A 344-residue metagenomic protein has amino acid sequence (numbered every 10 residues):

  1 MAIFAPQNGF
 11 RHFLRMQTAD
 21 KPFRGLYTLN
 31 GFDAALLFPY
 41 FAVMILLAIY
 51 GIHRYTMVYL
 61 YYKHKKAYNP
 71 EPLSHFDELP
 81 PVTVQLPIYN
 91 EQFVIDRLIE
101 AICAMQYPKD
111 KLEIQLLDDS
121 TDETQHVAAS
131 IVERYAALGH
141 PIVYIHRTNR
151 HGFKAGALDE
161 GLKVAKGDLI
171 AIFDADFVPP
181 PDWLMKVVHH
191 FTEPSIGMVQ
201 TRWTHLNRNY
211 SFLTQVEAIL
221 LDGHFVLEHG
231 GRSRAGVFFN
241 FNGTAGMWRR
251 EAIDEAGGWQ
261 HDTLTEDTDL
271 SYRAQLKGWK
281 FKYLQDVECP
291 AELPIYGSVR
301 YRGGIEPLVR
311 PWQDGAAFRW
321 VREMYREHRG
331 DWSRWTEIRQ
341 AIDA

Functional and structural regions predicted by a protein language model:
F4, A19-L37, Y62-E78, A235-V237 (+1 more regions): Basic/Trp-rich segment in TM-proximal cytosolic loops or flexible interdomain/linker regions
T56-K111: N-terminal signal-anchor transmembrane helix
P80-T83, E113, D254, D269: Cell-envelope/extracellular polymer assembly enzymes that use nucleotide-activated donors
Q92, D122-E123, G152, F177-P179 (+3 more regions): A short, conserved beta-strand element in the Rossmann-like catalytic core that flanks the donor/metal-binding loop
D96, E123, F173-H190: Acidic donor-binding/catalytic loop of UDP-sugar-dependent glycosyltransferases, especially processive GT2
E100-H146, R150: Acidic donor-binding segment of Leloir-type glycosyltransferases
V132-L169, P181-L264, Y301-I305, V309-R322: Long helical/loop segments within the catalytic core of UDP-sugar-dependent glycosyltransferases, especially the large
D262, S271-C289: Catalytic donor-sugar/metal-binding loop of nucleotide-sugar-dependent glycosyltransferases
